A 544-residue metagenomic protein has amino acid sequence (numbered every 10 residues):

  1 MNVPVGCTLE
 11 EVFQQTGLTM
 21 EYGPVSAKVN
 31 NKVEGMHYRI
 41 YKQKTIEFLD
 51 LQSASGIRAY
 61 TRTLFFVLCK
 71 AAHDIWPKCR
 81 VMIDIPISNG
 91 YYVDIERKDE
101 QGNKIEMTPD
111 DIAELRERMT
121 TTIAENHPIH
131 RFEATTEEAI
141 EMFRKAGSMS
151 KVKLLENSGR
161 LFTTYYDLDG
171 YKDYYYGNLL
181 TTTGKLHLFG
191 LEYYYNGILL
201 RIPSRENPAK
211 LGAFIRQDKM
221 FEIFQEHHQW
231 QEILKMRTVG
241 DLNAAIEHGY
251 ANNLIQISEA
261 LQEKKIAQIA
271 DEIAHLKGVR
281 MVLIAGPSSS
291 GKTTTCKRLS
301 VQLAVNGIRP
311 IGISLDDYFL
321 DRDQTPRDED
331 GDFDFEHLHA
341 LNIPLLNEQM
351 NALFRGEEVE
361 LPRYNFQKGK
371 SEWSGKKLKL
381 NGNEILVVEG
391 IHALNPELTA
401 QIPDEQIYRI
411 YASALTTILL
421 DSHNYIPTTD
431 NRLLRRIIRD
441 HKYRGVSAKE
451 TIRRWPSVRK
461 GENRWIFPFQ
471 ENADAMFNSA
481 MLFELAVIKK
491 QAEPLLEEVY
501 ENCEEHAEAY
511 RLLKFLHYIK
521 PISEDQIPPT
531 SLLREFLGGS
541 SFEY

Functional and structural regions predicted by a protein language model:
G23, Y38-Y41, T45-I57, R80-I87 (+3 more regions): Auxiliary tRNA-acceptor-end handling modules of aminoacyl-tRNA synthetases
K277, T399-Y544: Conserved NTP phosphate-binding and transfer environment spanning the P-loop NTPase/kinase superfamily
V282-I284: Hydrophobic anchor at the beta1->P-loop junction of P-loop NTPases
K292: Conserved lysine of the Walker
T295, L299: Hydrophobic positions on the alpha1 helix immediately C-terminal to the Walker A/P-loop
V301-I311: Post-Walker A helix-loop "phosphate-sensing" segment adjacent to the P-loop in P-loop NTPases
I311-I313, L320, Q324-Q367: Conserved nucleotide-sensing/catalytic segment adjacent to the nucleotide-binding pocket in NTP-handling enzymes
N347-E405, W455-F469: Glycine-rich phosphate-binding loop used to anchor ATP phosphates in small-molecule kinases, encompassing both
